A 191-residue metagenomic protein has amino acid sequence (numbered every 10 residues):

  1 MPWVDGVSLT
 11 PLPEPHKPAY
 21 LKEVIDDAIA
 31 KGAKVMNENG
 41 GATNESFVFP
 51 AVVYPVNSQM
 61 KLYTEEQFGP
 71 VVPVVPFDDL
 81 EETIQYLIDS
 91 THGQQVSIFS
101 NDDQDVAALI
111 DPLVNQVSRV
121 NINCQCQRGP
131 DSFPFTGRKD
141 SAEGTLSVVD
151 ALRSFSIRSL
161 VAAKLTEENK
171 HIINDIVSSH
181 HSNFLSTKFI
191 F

Functional and structural regions predicted by a protein language model:
D5-S8: N-terminal Rossmann-like NAD(P)+-binding subdomain of aldehyde/semialdehyde dehydrogenases
L12-K22: Short beta-strand to alpha-helix junction loop
E23-I29: Helical element adjacent to the flavin cofactor pocket in flavoenzyme catalytic cores
A30-G32, V117-S118: Conserved C-terminal alpha-helix-loop-beta "cap" of PLP-dependent enzymes that closes/shapes the active-site mouth
G32-G40: Short secondary-structure junctions
G40, V48-F191: Conserved C-terminal structural/oligomerization subdomain of aldehyde/semialdehyde dehydrogenase
